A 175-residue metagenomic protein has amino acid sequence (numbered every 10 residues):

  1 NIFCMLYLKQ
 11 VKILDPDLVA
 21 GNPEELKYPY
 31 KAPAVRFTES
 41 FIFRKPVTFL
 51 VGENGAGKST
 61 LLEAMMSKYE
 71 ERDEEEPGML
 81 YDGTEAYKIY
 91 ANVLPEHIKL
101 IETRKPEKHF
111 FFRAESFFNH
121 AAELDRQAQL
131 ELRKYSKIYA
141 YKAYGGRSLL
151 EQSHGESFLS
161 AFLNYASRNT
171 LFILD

Functional and structural regions predicted by a protein language model:
M5-T38: N-terminal pre-Walker A segment at the start of P-loop NTPase domains
V35, E39-K45, N164-S167: Phosphate-binding P-loop
V35-F37, H97, S157-A161: A generic local structural motif
K45-F49, S59-R133: ABC ATPase nucleotide-binding domain signature region
G52: The Walker A (P-loop) glycine that initiates the GxxxxGKT/S ATP-binding motif of P-loop NTPases
G55-A56: ATP-binding Walker
H109-D175: Conserved ABC ATPase signature
